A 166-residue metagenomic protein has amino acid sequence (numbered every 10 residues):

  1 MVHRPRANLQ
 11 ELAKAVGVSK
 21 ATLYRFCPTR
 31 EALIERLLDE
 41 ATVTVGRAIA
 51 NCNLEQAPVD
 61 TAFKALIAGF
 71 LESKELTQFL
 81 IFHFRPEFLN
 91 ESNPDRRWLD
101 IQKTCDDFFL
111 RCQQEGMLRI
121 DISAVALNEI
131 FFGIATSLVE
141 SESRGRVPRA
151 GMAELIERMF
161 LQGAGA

Functional and structural regions predicted by a protein language model:
V2-A32, R36: Helix-turn-helix
E11, T61-A65, G69, A126-G133 (+2 more regions): Amphipathic alpha-helical interaction segments
L12, L37-A41, V45, C105: Generic hydrophobic, amphipathic alpha-helix propensity
R36, R47-E75, N90: Hydrophobic alpha-helical connector segments
V43, N90-M117, A124-G133, E140: Amphipathic alpha-helical packing segments from all-alpha helical-bundle domains
D60-F84, D95-R97, K103-D107: Helical hydrophobic small-molecule/effector-binding pocket
K74-F82, V139-S143, A164: Short amphipathic alpha-helical interaction/hinge segments
K103-E115, E140, R144-A166: C-terminal peripheral helix-coil segments that are non-catalytic and often amphipathic
